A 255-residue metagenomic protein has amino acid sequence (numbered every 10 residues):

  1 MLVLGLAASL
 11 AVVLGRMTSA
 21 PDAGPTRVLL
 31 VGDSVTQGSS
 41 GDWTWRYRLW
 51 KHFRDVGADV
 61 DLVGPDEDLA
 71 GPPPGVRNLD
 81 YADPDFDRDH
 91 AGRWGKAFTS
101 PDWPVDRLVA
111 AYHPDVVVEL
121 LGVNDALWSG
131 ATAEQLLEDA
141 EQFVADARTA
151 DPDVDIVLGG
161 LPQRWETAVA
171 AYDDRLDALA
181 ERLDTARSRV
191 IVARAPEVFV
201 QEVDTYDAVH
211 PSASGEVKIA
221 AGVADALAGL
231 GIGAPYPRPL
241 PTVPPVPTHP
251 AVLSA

Functional and structural regions predicted by a protein language model:
M1-V3: N-terminal export and membrane-targeting signals
A7-R27, P235: C-terminal region of N-terminal signal peptides and the immediate post-cleavage residues of exported proteins
G24-R27, V56-D61, Y112-V118, D151-V157 (+2 more regions): Loop/turn elements at helix/coil->beta-strand transitions in domains of secreted/extracellular proteins
V31-V35, V63-D68, E119-N124, G159-R164 (+2 more regions): Active-site-proximal beta-strand/loop segments in catalytic clefts of secreted hydrolases
G38-A131: Conserved SGNH/GDSL esterase-like catalytic core that processes O-acyl groups on lipids and polysaccharides
G38-S40, A126-A133, W165-A170, V200-T205: Extracytoplasmic/secreted cell-surface and envelope-processing proteins
F98-A111, A131, L137-D146, D174-L179: Alpha-helical scaffolding within the catalytic cores of extracellular/periplasmic polymer-degrading hydrolases
D155-G160, A168-Y206, V217-P245: Extracellular serine-dependent O-acyl
